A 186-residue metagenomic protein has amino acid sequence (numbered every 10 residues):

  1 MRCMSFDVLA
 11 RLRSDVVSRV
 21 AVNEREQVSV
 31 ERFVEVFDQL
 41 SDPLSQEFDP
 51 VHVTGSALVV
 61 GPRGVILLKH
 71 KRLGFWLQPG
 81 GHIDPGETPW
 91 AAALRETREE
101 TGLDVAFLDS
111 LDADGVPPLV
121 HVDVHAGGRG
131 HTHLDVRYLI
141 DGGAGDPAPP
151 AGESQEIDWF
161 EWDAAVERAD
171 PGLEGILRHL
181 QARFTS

Functional and structural regions predicted by a protein language model:
R2-R32, T101: Predominantly extracellular/luminal regions of secreted and cell-surface proteins, especially disulfide-bonded
S18-S56: Acidic, metal-coordinating catalytic segment for phosphate/diphosphate chemistry, firing primarily on the Nudix
F48-D49, L68, G81, A148-A151: Short histidine-centered beta-strand/loop micro-motifs that create catalytic or ligand/metal-coordination sites
P50-T54, V60, K71-L73, Q78 (+1 more regions): Short connector loops at helix/strand junctions that flank enzyme active sites, especially segments positioning acidic
S56-L58, G64-I66, R137-L139: Residues embedded in well-ordered beta-strands
V60-R95: Glycine-rich active-site/cofactor-binding loop and its immediate structural neighborhood
D84-G175: Unchanged
G172-S186: Charged phosphate-binding loop/patch that engages nucleotide di/tri-phosphates or the phosphate backbone of nucleic
